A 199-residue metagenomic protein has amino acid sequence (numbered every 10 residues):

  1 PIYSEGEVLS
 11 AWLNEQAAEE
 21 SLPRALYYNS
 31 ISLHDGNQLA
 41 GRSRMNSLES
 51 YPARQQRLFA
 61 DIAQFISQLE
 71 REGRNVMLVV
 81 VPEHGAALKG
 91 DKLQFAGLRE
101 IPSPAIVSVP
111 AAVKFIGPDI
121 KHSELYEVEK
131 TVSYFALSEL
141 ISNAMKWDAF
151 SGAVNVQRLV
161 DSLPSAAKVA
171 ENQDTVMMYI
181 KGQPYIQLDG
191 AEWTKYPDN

Functional and structural regions predicted by a protein language model:
P1-R71, L88-D91, R99-F135: Catalytic-adjacent loop/helix segments of enzymes that bind and process anionic phosphate/sulfate esters
N14-E15, S67-G73, K92, R99-P102 (+1 more regions): Membrane-interface soluble catalytic domains
V80-V81: Generic enzyme active-site microenvironment
H84-G85: Catalytic metal-binding/acid-base residues of hydrolase active sites
